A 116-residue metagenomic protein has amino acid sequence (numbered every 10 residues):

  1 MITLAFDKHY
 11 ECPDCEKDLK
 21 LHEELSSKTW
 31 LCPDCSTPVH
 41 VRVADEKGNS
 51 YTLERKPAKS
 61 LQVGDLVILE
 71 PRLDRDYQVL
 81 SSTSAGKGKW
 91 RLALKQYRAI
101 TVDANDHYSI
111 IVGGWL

Functional and structural regions predicted by a protein language model:
M1-K8, D14, H40-T52, R98-L116: Intrinsically disordered, low-complexity, charged/polar segments
Y10-C15, C32-C35: Short cysteine-rich clusters marking metal-coordination/redox-active sites
D14-E23: Short recognition patches in nucleic-acid-associated and regulatory proteins
K20, C32, P57: Zinc-coordinating Cys/His ligand positions in small cysteine/histidine-rich zinc-finger domains
L21-H22, P38-R42: Short, non-ligating residues that shape and space the ligands of small metal-coordination modules and catalytic
E24-L25, S81, A104: Short glycine/proline-enriched turns and hinge-like loops at secondary-structure junctions
S26-P38: Cysteine-rich micro-motifs
V41-I100: Long, charge-rich boundary regions
